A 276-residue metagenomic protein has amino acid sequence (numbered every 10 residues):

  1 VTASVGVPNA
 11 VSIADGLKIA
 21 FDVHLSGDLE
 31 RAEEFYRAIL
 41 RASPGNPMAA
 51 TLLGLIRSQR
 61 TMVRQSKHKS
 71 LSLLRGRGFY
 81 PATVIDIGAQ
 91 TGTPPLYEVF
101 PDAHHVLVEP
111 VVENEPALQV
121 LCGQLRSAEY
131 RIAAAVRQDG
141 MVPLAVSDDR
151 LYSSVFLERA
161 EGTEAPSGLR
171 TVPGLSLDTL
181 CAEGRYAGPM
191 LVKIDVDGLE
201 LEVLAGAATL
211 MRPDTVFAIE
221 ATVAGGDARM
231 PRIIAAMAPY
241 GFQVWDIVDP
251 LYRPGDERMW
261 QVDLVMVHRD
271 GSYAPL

Functional and structural regions predicted by a protein language model:
T2-L276: Phosphate/nucleotide-binding beta-alpha loop and adjacent structural elements of enzyme active sites
